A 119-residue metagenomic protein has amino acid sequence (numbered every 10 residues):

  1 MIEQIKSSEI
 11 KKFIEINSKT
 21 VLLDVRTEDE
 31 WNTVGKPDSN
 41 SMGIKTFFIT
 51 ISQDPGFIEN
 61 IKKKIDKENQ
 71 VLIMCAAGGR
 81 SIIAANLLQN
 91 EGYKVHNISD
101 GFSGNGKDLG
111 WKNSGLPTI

Functional and structural regions predicted by a protein language model:
M1-T20, E28-Q70, S81-I119: Rhodanese-like catalytic fold shared by cysteine-dependent sulfurtransferases and DSP/PTP-type phosphatases
D24: Conserved active-site aspartate in kinases
I73-M74: Short, surface-exposed ligand- or partner-binding patches at beta-edge/loop junctions that are enriched in aromatics
